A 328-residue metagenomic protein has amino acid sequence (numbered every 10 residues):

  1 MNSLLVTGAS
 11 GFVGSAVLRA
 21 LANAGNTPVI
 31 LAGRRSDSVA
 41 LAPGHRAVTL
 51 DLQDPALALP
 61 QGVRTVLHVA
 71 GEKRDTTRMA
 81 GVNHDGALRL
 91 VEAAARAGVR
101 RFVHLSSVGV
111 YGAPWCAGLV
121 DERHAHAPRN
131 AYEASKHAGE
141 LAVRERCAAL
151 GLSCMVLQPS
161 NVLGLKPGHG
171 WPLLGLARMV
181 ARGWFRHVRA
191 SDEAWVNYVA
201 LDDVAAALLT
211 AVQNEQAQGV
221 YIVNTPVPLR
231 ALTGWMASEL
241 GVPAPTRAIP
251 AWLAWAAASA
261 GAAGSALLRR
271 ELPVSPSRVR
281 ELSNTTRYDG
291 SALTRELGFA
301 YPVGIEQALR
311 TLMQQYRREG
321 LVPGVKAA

Functional and structural regions predicted by a protein language model:
L4-A24: N-terminal Rossmann NAD(P)H-binding glycine-rich loop of SDR-like oxidoreductase domains
T7, G164, V188-A194, V220-P228 (+4 more regions): Glycine-rich Rossmann NAD(P)(H)-binding loop
H45-R89, A93, V110-A113: NAD(P)H-binding glycine-rich loop region in Rossmannoid oxidoreductase-like domains and their noncatalytic homologs
D85-Y132: Conserved Rossmann-fold NAD(P)-dependent oxidoreductase catalytic core, especially the SDR/UDP-sugar
S135: Active-site helix of classical SDR
E140-L165: Conserved beta-loop-beta element that borders a ligand/cofactor-binding pocket
G168-G175, R189-V212, Q218-G219: Substrate-positioning beta->alpha
T210-V274, G290, R310-M313, E319-A328: Mid/C-terminal beta-alpha module of Rossmann-like enzyme folds, strongest in SDR-family dehydrogenases/epimerases
